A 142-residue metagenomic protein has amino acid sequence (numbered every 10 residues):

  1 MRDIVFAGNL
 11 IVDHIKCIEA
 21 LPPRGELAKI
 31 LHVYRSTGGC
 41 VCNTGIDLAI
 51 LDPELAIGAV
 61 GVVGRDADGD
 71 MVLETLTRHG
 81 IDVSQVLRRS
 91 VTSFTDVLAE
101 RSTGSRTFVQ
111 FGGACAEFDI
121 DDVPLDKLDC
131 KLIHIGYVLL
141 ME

Functional and structural regions predicted by a protein language model:
M1-I11, L73-R88, E100-E142: Ribokinase/PfkB-type carbohydrate-kinase core domain
M1-V60, A67, M71-T77, C130: Glycine-rich phosphate/adenosyl-contacting loop at the front of the ribokinase-like
V60-R65, D82-T92: Beta-strand->loop->alpha-helix junctions that form or flank phosphate-binding loops in nucleotide-handling enzymes
